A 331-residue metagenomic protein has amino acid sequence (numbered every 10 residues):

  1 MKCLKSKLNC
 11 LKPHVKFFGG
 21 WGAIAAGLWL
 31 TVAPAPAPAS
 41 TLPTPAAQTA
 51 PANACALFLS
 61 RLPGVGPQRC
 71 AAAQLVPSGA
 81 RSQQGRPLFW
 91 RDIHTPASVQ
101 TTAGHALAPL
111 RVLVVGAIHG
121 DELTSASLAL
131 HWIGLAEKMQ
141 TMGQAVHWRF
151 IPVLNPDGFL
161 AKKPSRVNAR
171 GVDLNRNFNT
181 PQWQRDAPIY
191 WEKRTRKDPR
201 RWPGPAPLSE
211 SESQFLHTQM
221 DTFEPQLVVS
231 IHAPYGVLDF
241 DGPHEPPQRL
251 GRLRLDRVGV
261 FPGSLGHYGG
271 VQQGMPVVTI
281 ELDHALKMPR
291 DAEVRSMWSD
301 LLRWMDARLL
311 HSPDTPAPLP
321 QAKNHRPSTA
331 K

Functional and structural regions predicted by a protein language model:
V15-P34: Sec-dependent N-terminal signal peptides
G27-W29, P36-R91: Short glycine- and acidic-rich boundary segments immediately preceding or forming the N-terminal edge of structured
A37-T49, T315-K331: Compositionally biased, proline/threonine/alanine/serine-rich low-complexity intrinsically disordered stretches
P45-A46, R111-G116: Acidic/histidine-rich, surface-exposed loop or edge segments in extracytoplasmic proteins
W90-A108: Short beta-strand-to-loop junctions in surface cap/lid or active-site-entrance loops
P109, L113, E122-V258: Active-site/substrate-binding loop(s) of hydrolase catalytic cores
V237-D241, R249-L250, P262-K323: Active-site-adjacent mobile loop/cap segments within catalytic or ligand-binding domains
